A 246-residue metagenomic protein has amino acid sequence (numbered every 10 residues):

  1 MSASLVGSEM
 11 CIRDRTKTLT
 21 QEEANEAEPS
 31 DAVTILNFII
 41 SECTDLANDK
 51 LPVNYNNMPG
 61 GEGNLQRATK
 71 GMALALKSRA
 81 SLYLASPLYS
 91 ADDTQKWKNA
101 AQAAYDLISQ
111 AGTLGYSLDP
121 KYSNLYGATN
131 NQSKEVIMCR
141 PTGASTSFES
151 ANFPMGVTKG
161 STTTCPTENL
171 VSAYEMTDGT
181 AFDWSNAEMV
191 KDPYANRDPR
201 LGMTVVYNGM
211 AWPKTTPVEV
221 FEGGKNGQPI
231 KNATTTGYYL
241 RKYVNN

Functional and structural regions predicted by a protein language model:
M1, S30, P59-L76: Extended, leucine-rich alpha-helical cores of fungal transcription factors
M1-G7, C11-I12: Single conserved hydrophobic/aromatic residue that forms the stacking wall/gate of nucleotide- or nucleobase-binding
R13-S30, P87-K98: Short coil/linker segments at helix-helix boundaries
P29, T34-I35, V53-M58: Surface-exposed intrinsically disordered loops and tails
S30-S41, Q228-Y238: An acidic intrinsically disordered interaction segment
L36, I40-N48, R67-G227: An aromatic- and glycine-enriched ligand-binding surface/loop that stacks and positions planar moieties
D49-Q66, A91: Short helix/loop segment immediately N-terminal to the Walker
V220-N246: Active-site beta-strand/loop architecture of penicillin-binding DD-peptidases
